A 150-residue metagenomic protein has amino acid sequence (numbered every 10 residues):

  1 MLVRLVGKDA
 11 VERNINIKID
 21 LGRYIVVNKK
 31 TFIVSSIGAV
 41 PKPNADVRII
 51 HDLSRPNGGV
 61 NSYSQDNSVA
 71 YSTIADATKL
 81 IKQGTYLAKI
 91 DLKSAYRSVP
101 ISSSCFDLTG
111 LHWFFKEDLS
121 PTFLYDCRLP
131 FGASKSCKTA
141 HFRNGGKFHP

Functional and structural regions predicted by a protein language model:
L2-L5: N- or domain-start disorder-to-order transition segments that initiate the globular core
A10-H141: Catalytic-core region of right-hand nucleic acid polymerases
N144-F148: Conserved RecA-like ASCE ATPase "motif II neighborhood" in helicase/translocase motors
